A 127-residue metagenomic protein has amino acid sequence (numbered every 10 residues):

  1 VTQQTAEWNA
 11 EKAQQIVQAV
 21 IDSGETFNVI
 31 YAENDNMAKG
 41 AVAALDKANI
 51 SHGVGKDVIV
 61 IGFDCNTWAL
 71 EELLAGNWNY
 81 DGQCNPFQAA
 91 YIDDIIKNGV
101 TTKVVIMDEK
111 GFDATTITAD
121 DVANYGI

Functional and structural regions predicted by a protein language model:
V1-I127: A residue-level marker of the well-folded mature domains of exported/periplasmic proteins
